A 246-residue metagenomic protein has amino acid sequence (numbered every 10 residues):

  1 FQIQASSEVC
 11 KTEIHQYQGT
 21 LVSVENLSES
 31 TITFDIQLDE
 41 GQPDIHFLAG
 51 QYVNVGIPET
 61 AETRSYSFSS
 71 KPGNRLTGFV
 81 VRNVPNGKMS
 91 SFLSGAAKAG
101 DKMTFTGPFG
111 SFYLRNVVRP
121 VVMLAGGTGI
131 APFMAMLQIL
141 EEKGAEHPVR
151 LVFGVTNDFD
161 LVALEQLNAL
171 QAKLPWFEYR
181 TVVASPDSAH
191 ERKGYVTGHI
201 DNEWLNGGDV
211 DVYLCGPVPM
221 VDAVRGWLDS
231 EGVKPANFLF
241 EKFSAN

Functional and structural regions predicted by a protein language model:
Q2-D101, V155-N157, V182-D187: Ferredoxin-reductase
G50, G129, P217: Short, conserved phosphate/pyrophosphate- and ester-handling motifs at nucleotide-, phospho-/glycolipid
T106-V118: A short, basic/flexible loop-to-alpha-helix module at the beginning of a structural domain
Y113, P132-A135, A223-V224: Phosphate- and divalent-cation-binding pockets in alpha/beta enzyme and binding domains that engage nucleotide-derived
V121-V122, Y213: Conserved beta-strand elements of the Class I
I130-E142: Histidine-anchored nucleotide/phosphate-binding helix
P148, V152-N246: Reductase modules of NAD(P)H-dependent flavoproteins
